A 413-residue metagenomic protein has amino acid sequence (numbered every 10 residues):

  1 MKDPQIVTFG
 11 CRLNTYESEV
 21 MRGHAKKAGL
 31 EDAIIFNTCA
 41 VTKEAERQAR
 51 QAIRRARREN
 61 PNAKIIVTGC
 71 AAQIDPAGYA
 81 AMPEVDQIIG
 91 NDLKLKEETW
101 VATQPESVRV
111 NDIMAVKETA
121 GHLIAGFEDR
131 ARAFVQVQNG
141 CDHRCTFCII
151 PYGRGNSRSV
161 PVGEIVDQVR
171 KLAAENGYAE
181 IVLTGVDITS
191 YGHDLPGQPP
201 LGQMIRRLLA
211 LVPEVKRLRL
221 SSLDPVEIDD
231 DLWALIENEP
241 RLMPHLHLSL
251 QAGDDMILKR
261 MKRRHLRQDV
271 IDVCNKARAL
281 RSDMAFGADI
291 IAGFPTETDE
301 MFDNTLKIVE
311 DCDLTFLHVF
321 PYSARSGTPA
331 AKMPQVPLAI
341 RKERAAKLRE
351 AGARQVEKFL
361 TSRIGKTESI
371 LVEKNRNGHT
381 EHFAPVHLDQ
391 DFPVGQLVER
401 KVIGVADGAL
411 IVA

Functional and structural regions predicted by a protein language model:
M1-Y191, R206, D231, L242 (+6 more regions): Proteins enriched for Cys/Gly/acidic motifs involved in redox and nucleic-acid/cofactor modification
Q136, T184, R219-L223, H245-Q251 (+2 more regions): A cross-family glycoside hydrolase active-site/sugar-binding cleft signature
V160, P199, E227, H265-Q268 (+1 more regions): Residue-level signal for the nucleotide or nucleotide-sugar donor/cofactor binding architecture
G177-Y178, V215, D283, L314: A structural motif
G185-L195, E227-D229, L250-K262, A292-D299 (+2 more regions): Flexible glycine/acidic-rich beta-alpha junction loops that bind and position SAM and/or redox cofactors in anaerobic
G202-L218, D229-A288: Radical SAM/AdoMet-radical enzyme domain recognition
P225-V226, G404: Flexible loop/N-cap segments at domain edges
K332-A413: Terminal RNA-binding accessory module
